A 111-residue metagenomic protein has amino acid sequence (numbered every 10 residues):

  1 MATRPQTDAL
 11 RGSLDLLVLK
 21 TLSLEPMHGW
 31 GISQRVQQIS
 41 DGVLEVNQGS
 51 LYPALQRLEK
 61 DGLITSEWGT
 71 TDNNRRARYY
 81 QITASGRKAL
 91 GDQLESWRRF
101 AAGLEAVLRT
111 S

Functional and structural regions predicted by a protein language model:
R4-D8, W68-G69: Short beta-strand/turn micro-motifs at beta-sheet edges
Q6-S50: N-terminal helix-turn-helix DNA-binding core of bacterial DNA-binding proteins
L51-L58: Basic amphipathic alpha-helical segments that dock to polyanions
E59-R76, Q81: Beta-hairpin "wing" of winged helix-turn-helix
I82-G86: Accessory beta->alpha helical hairpin/"wing" motif in late/C-terminal subdomains of nucleic-acid enzymes
K88-S111: Amphipathic alpha-helical dimerization/coiled-coil segments that flank or bridge DNA-binding/regulatory modules
